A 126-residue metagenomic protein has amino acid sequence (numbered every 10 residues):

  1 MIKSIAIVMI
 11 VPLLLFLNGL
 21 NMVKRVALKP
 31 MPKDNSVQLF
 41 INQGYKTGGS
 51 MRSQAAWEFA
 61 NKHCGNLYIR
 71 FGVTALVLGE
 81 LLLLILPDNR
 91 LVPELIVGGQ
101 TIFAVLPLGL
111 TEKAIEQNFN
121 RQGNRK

Functional and structural regions predicted by a protein language model:
M1-I7, L83-V92: Helix-coil boundary and interhelical linker segments in multi-pass alpha-helical membrane proteins
I2-N21, I96-I102: Alpha-helical transmembrane segments
N18-F40, Q117: Membrane-water interface of transmembrane alpha-helices
Q43-C64: Short membrane-interface loop/juxtamembrane segments of multi-pass integral membrane proteins
K62-T74: Select subsegments of transmembrane alpha-helices in polytopic membrane proteins, especially boundary-proximal
L76-L81: Alpha-helical transmembrane segments of multipass membrane proteins
N89-K126: Alpha-helical transmembrane segments and their immediate juxtamembrane interface regions
